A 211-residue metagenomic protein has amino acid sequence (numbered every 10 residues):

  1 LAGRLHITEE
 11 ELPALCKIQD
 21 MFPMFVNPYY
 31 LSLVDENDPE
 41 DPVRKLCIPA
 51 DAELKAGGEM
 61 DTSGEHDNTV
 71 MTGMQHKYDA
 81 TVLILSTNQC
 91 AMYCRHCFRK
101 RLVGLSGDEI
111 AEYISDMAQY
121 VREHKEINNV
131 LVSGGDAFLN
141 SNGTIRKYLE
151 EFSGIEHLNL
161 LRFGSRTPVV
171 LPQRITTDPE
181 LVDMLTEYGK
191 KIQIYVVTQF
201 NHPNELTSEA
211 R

Functional and structural regions predicted by a protein language model:
L1-K77: Flexible, acidic/Gly-rich N-terminal and inter-domain linker regions that tether and position cofactor-handling modules
L15, G134-F138: Conserved short loop/turn motifs at secondary-structure junctions
T69-T72, T81-L85, S115-V121: Short, charged beta->alpha transition segments
H76-E112, F163: Canonical Radical SAM [4Fe-4S] cluster-binding loop centered on the CxxxCxxC motif and its immediate flanking residues
I84-L85, L131-G134: Short glycine-rich or small-residue beta-strand-to-loop segments that form or flank ligand, phosphate, metal/Fe-S
R101, G134, T167: Short, histidine-centered active-site or binding-site loop motifs used for metal coordination, general acid-base
S115-N129, F138-R211: Conserved AdoMet/S-adenosylmethionine-binding subsite of the radical SAM
